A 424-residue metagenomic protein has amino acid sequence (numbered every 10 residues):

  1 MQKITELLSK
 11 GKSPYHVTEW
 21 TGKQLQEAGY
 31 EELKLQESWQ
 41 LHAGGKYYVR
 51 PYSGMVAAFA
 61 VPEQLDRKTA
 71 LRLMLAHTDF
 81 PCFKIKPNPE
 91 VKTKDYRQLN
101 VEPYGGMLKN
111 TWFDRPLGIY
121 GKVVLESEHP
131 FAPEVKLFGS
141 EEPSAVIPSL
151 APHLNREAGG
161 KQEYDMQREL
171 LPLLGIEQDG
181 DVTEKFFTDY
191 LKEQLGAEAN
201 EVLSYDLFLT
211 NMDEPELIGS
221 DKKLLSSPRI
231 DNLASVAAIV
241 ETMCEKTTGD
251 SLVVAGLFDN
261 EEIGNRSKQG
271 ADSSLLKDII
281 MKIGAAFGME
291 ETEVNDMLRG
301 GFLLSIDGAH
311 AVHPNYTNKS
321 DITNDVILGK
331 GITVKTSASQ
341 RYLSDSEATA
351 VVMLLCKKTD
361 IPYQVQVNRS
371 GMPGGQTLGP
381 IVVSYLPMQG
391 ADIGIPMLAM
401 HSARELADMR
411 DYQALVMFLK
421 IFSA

Functional and structural regions predicted by a protein language model:
M1-A424: N-terminal hydrophobic/helix-forming segments and targeting peptides
